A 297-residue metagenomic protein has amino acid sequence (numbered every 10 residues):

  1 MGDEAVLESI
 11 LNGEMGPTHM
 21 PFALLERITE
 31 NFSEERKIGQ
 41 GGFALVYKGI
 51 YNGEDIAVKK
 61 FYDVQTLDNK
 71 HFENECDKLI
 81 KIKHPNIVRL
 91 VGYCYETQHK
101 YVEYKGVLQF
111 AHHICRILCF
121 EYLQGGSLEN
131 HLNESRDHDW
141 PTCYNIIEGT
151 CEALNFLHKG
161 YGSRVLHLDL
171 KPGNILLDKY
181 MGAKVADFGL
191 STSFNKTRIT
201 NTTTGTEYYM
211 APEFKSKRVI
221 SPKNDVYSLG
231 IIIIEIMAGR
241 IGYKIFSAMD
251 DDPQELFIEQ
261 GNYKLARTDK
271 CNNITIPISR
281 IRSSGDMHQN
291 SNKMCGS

Functional and structural regions predicted by a protein language model:
M1-C119, G125-T150, K196, T203-E207 (+1 more regions): Membrane-proximal cytoplasmic juxtamembrane segment of single-pass receptors with intracellular kinase/kinase-homology
E129, T206-R218, N262, K270-N273: Protein kinase subdomain VIII
H158, G162-L177: Catalytic-loop of the protein kinase fold
A183, T192-E207, K217: Regulatory activation segment
D225: Conserved catalytic-loop aspartate of Hanks-type protein kinases
E259-S297: C-terminal lobe substrate-recognition/regulatory segment of protein kinase catalytic domains
